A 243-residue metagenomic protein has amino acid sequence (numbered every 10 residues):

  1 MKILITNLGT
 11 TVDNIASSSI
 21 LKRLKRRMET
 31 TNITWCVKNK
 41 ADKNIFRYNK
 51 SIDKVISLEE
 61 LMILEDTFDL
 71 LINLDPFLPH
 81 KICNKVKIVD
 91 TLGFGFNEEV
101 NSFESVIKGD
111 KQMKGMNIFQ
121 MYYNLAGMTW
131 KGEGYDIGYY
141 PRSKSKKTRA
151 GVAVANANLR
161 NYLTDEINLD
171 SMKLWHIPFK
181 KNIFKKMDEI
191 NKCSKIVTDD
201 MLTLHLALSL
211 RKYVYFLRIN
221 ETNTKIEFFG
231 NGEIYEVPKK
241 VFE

Functional and structural regions predicted by a protein language model:
M1-E243: Catalytic machinery of carbohydrate-active enzymes, primarily nucleotide-sugar-dependent glycosyltransferases
